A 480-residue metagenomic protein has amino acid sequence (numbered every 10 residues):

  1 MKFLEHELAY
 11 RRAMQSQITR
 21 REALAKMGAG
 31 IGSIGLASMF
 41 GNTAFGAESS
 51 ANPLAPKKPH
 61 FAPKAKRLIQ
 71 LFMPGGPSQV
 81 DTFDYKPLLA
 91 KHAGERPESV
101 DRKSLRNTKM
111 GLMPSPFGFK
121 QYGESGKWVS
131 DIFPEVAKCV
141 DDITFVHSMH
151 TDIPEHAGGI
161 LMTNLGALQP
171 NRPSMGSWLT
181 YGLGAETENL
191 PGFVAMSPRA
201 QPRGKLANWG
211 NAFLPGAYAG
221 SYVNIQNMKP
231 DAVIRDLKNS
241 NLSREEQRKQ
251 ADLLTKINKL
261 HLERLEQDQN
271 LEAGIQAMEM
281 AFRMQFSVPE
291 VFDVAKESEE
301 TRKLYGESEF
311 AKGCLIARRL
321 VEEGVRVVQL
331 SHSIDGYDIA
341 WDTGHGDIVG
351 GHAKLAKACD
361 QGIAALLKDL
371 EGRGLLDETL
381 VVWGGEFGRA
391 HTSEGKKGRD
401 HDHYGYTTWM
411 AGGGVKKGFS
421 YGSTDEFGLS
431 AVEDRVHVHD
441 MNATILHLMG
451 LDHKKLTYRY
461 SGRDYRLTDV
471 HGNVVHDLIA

Functional and structural regions predicted by a protein language model:
M1-A480: Ligand-binding pockets and gating/stacking loops
